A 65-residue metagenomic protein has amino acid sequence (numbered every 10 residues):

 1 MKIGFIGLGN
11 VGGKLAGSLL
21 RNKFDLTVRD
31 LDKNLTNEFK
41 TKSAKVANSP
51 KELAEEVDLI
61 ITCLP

Functional and structural regions predicted by a protein language model:
M1-C63: NAD(P)+-binding Rossmann beta1-loop-alpha1 motif at the extreme N-terminus of oxidoreductases
